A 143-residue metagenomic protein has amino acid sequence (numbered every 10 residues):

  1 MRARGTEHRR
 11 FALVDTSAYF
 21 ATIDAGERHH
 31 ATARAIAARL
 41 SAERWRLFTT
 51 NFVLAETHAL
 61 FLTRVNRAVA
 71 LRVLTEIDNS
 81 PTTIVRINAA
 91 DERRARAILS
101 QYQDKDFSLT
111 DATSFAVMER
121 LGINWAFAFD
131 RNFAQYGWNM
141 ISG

Functional and structural regions predicted by a protein language model:
M1-F11, F115, E119-G143: Acidic, PIN/NYN-like endoribonuclease modules and their adjacent C-terminal/linker elements
M1-T49, L62-L74: Short, well-structured N-terminal submotif of metal-dependent ribonuclease cores
D15, E56, D111, D130: Acidic active-site catalytic centers that drive phospho-/nucleotidyl reactions and related ester hydrolyses
T16, A70, I77-D78, A90 (+1 more regions): Terminal helix-to-tail segments of small alpha-helical proteins
Y19, L54, F133-A134: A generic structural signal for short hydrophobic patches within well-formed alpha-helices
E43-R44, S80, Y136: Structured helix-beta-strand junction loops
T83-W125: Active-site neighborhoods of divalent-metal-dependent phosphate/nucleic-acid chemistry enzymes
